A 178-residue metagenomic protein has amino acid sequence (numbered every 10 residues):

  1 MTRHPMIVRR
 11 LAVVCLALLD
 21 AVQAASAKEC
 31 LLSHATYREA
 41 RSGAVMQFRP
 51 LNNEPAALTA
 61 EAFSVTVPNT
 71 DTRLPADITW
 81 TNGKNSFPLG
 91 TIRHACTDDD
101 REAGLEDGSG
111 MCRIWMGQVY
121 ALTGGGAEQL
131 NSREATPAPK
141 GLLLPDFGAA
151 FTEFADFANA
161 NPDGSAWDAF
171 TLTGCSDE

Functional and structural regions predicted by a protein language model:
T2-A12: Bacterial N-terminal signal peptides that target proteins for export
R10-A21: Bacterial N-terminal signal peptides
V22-A27: Sec/Tat signal peptide C-region and signal peptidase I cleavage site
H34-A60: Short, solvent-exposed loop/hinge segments that bridge or flank secondary-structure elements
A57-D107, G174-D177: Central antiparallel beta-sheet cores of small beta-barrel/beta-sandwich binding domains
F87-F147: Surface-exposed, polar helix/loop patches in the mature regions of secreted/periplasmic/lumenal proteins that form
L122-E178: Glycine-rich, aromatic-bearing surface loops/beta-hairpins
